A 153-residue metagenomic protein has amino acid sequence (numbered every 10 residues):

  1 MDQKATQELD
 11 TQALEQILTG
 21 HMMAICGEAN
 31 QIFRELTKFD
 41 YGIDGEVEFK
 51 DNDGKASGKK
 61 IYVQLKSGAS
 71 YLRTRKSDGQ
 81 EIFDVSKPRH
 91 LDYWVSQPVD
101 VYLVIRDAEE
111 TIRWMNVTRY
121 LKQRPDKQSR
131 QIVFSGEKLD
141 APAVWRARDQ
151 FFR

Functional and structural regions predicted by a protein language model:
M1-Y41, V47-R153: Mixed-charge (Asp/Glu-Lys/Arg
